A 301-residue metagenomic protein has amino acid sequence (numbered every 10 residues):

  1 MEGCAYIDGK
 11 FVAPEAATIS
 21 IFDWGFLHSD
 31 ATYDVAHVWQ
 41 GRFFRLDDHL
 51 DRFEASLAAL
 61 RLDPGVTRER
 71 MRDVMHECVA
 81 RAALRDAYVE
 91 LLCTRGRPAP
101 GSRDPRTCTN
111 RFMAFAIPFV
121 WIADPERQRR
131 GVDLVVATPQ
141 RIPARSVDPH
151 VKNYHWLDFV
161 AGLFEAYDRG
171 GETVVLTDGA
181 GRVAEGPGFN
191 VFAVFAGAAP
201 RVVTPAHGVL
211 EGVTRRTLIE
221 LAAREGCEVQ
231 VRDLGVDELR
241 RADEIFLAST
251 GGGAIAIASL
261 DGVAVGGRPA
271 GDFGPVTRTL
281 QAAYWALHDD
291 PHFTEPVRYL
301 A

Functional and structural regions predicted by a protein language model:
M1-V175, G179-R182, L210, I219-A301: Conserved alpha/beta cores of soluble small-molecule-handling proteins
V175, R182-E211: Glycine- and Gly-Pro-enriched alpha-helical subdomains that act as flexible, kink-prone "lid/hinge" or packing modules
T214-R216: Secondary-structure junction motif
